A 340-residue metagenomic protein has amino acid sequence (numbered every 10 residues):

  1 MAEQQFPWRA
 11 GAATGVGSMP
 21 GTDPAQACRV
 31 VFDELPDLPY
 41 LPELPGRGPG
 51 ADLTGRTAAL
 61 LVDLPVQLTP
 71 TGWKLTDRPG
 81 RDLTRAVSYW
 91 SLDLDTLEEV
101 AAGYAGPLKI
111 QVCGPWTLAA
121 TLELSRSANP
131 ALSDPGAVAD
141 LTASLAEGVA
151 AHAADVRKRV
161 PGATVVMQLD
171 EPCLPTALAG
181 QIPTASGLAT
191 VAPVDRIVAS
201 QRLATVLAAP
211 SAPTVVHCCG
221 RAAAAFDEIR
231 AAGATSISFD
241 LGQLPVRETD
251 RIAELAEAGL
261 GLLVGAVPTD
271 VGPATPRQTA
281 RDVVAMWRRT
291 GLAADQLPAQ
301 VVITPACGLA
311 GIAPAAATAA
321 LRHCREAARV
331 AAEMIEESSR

Functional and structural regions predicted by a protein language model:
M1-A137, E228-T235, L260, P314-R340: Alpha/beta catalytic barrel-like cores
V31-F32, D63-Q67, L97-A105, K158-G162 (+4 more regions): Acidic (Asp/Glu)-rich catalytic clusters
E34, T96-G106, A151-V165, V198-V215 (+2 more regions): A structural motif corresponding to the C-terminal end of an alpha-helix and its immediate exit/capping segment
E43-L44, K109-C113, Q168-D170, V215-C219 (+3 more regions): A cross-family glycoside hydrolase active-site/sugar-binding cleft signature
D82-E98, A139-H152, R277-V283: Glycine-rich anion/phosphate-binding loops
R126-L141, Q168-A192, G220, G265-P273 (+1 more regions): Active-site-proximal beta-alpha loop/turn segments in soluble metabolic enzymes
L141-S144, G148-V246: Active-site loop segments of alpha/beta catalytic cores
T235-R340: Catalytic-face loop-and-helix region of soluble metabolic enzyme cores
